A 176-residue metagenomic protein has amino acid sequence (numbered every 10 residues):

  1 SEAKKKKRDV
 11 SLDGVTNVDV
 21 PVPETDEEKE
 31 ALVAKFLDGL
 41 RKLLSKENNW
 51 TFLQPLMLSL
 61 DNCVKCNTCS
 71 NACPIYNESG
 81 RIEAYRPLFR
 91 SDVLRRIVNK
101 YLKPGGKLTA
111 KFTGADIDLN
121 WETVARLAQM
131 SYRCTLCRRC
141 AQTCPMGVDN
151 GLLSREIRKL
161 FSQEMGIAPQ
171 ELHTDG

Functional and structural regions predicted by a protein language model:
S1-K65, S70-N71, I75, N99-Y101 (+1 more regions): Iron-sulfur (Fe-S) cluster-binding modules
L32-F36, W50-L60, Y85, R95-G176: Iron-sulfur-cluster electron-transfer modules
V64, F89, L152: Conserved active-site and cofactor/substrate-binding residues in soluble primary-metabolism enzymes
C66-A72, Y76-S79, C137-T143, G147: Cys/His-rich metal-chelating microdomains
S79-V93: N-terminal cofactor/phosphate-binding cores enriched in small/glycine residues, especially glycine-rich loops such as
